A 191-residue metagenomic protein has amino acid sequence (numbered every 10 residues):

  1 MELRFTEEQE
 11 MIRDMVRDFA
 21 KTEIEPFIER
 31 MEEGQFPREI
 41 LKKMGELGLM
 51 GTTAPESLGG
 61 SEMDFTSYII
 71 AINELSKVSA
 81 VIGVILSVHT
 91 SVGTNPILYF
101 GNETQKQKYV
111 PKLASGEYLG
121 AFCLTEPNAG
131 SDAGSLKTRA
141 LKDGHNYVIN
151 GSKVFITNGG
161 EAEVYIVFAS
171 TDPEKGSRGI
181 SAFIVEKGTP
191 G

Functional and structural regions predicted by a protein language model:
M1-L86, K108, K112-S115: Amphipathic, small/basic residue-rich leader segments at the start of a protein or domain
G48, N102, G151: Conserved G/P- and acidic residue-centered "switch" motifs that form tight phosphate/ATP-binding loops in soluble
S57, L124-A129, V154-F155: Short, solvent-exposed loop/turn elements at beta->coil junctions and helix N-caps that rim active or binding pockets
V84-T104, G130: N-terminal glycine-rich flavin-associated loop
G116-L124: A short, Trp-centered hydrophobic/proline-enriched beta-strand micro-motif
N128-L136: Active-site-adjacent elements of ketosynthase-type condensing enzymes
T138-L141: A structural signal for short hydrophobic beta-strand segments in well-ordered beta-sheet cores
H145-N146, N150-G191: A short core secondary-structure module
